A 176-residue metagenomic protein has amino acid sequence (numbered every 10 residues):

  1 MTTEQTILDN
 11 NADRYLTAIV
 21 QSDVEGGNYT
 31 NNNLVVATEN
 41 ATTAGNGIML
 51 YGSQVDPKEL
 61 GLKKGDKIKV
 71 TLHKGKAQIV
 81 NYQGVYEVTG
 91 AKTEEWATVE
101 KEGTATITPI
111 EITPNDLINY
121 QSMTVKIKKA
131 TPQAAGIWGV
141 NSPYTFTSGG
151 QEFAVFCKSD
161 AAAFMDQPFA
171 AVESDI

Functional and structural regions predicted by a protein language model:
M1-I176: Extended non-catalytic accessory segments flanking core domains
